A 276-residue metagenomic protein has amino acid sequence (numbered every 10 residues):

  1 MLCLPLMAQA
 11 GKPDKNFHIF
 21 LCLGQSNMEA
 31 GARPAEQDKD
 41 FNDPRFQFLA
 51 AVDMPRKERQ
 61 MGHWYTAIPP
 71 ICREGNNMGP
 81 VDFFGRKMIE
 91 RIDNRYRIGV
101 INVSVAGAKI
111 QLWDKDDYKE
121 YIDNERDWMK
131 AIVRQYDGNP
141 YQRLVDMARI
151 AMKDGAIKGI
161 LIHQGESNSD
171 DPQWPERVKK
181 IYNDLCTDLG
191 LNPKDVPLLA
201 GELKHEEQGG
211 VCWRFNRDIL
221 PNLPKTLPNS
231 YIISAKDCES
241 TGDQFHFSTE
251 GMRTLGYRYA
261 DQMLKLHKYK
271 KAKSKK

Functional and structural regions predicted by a protein language model:
M1-G11: Bacterial Sec-dependent N-terminal signal peptides
G11-K276: Cell-envelope and extracellular/periplasmic
